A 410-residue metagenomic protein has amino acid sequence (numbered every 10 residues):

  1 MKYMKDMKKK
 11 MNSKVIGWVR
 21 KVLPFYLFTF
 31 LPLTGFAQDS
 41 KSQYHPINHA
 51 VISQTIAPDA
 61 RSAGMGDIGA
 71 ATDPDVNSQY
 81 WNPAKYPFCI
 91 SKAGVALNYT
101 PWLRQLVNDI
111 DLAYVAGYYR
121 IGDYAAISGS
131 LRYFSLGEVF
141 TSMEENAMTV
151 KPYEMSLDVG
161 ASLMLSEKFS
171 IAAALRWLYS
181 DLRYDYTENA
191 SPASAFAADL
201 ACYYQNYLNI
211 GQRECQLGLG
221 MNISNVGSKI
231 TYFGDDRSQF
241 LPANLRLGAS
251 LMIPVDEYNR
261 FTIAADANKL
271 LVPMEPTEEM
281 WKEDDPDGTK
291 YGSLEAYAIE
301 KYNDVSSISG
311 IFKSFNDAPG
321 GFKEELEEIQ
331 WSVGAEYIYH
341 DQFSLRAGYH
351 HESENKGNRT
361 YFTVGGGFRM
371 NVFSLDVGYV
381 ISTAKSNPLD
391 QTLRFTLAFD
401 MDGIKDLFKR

Functional and structural regions predicted by a protein language model:
M1-H49, G403-R410: Cleavable N-terminal export/targeting peptides
Q38-R410: Subset of outer-membrane beta-barrel
